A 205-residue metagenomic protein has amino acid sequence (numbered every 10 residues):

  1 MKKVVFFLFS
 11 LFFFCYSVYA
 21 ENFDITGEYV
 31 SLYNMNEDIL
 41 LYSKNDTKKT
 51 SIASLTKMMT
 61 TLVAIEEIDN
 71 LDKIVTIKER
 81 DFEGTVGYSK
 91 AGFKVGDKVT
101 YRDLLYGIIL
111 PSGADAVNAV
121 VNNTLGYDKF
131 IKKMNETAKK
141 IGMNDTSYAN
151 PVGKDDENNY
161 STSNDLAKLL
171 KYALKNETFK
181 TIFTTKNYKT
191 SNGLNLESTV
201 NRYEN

Functional and structural regions predicted by a protein language model:
K2-A20: Sec-dependent N-terminal signal peptides of Gram-positive bacterial secreted proteins and lipoproteins
F13-F14, T56-M59, V99, S198-N201: Short amphipathic alpha-helical surface micro-motifs
A20-N164, K168-E177: Active-site-adjacent loops and short helices of periplasmic peptidoglycan-processing enzymes
A167-N205: Extracytoplasmic
